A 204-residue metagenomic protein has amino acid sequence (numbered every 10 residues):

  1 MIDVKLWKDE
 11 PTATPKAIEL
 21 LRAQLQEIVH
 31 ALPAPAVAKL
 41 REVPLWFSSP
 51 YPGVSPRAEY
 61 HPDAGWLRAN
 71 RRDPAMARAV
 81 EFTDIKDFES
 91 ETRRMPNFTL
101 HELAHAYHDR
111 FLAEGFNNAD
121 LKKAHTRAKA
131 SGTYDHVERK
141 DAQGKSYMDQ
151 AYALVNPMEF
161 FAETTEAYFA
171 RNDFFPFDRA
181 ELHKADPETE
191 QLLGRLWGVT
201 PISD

Functional and structural regions predicted by a protein language model:
K5-L6, E10-P11, P15-A130, E190: Acidic/His-rich structured neighborhood in mature extracellular/periplasmic domains
W66-I85, E89, K123-D204: Metalloprotease/metallohydrolase-associated module, dominated by Zn2+-dependent proteases
